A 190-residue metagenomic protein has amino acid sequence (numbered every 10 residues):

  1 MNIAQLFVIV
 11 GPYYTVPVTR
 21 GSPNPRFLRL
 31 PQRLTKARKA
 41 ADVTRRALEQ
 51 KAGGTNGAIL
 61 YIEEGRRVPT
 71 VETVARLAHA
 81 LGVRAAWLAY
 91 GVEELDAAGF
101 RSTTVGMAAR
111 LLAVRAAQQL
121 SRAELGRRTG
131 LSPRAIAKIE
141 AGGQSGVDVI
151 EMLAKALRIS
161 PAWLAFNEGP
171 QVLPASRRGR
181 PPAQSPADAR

Functional and structural regions predicted by a protein language model:
I3-A40, E94-Q118: A short, Lys/Arg-rich alpha-helix, primarily the initiator
G21, A175-A183: Arg/Lys-rich, glycine/proline-spaced intrinsically disordered segments in nuclear chromatin/transcription regulators
Q32-K51, R76, M107-R128, M152: Short basic helix-loop element that most often maps to the first helix and adjoining turn of HTH DNA-binding modules
L34, R45-E49, I59-I62, L88 (+4 more regions): Conserved hydrophobic/aromatic packing and binding residues within compact polymer-binding modules
G53-P69, G130-S145: Recognition helix of helix-turn-helix/homeodomain-like DNA-binding domains that insert into the DNA major groove
G65-H79, G142-K155: Short, basic-rich loop-to-helix N-cap that marks the start of a DNA-contacting helix
G82-A97, R158-P174: Short C-terminal boundary/hinge segments that cap the last helix of small helical domains
